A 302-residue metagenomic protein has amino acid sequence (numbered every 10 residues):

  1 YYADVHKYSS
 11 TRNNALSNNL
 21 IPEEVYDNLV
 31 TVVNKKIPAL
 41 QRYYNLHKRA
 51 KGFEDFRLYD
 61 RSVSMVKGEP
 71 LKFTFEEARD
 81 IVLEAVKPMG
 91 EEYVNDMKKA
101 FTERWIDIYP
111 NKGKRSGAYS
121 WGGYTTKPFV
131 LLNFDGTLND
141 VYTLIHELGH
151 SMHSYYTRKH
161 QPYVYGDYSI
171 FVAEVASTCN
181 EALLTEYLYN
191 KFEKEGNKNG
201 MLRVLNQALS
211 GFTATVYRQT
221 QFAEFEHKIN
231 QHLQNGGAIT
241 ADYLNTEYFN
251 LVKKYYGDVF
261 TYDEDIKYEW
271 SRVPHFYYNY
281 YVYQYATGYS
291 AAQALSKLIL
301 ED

Functional and structural regions predicted by a protein language model:
Y1-D302: Cation-handling catalytic/transport regions enriched in His/Asp/Glu
